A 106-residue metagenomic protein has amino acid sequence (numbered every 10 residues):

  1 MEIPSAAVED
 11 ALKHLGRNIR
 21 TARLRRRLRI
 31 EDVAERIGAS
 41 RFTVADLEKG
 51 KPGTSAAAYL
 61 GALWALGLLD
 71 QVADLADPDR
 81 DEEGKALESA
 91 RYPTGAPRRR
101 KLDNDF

Functional and structural regions predicted by a protein language model:
M1-R25: A short, Lys/Arg-rich alpha-helix, primarily the initiator
N18, R29, S55-A58: Residues that mark the N-terminal boundary/hinge immediately upstream of a DNA-recognition element
R27-A45: Short alpha-helical DNA-recognition segment
K51-W64: Short, basic-rich loop-to-helix N-cap that marks the start of a DNA-contacting helix
A73-F106: Short, charged recognition helix plus adjacent turn of helix-turn-helix-like nucleic-acid-binding domains
